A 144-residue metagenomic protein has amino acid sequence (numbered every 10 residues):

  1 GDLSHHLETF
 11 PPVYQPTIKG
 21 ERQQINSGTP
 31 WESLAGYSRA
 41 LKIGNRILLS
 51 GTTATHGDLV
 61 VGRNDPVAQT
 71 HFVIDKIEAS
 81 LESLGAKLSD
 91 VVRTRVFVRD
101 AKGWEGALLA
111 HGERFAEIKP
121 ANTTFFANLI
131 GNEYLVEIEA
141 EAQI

Functional and structural regions predicted by a protein language model:
G1-D75, A79-V92, V98-I144: N-terminal presequence-like segments and the immediate start of the first folded domain
